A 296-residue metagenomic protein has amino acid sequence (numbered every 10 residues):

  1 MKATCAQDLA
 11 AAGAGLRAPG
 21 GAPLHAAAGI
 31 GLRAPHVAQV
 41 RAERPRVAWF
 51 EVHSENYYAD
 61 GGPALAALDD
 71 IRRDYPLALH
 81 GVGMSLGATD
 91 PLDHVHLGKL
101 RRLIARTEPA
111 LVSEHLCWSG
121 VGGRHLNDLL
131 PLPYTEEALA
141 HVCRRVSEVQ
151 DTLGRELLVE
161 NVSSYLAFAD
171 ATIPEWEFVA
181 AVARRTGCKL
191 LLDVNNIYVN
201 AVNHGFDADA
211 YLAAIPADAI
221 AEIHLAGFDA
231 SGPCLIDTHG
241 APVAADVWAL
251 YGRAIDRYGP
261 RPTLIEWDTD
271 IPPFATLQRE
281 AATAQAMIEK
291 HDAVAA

Functional and structural regions predicted by a protein language model:
M1-R102: N-terminal pre-domain/capping segments
R33-P35, H53-Y57, V82-S85, L116-C117 (+4 more regions): Active-site beta-loop-alpha junctions enriched in small/polar residues
V37-A38, S54-A66, S85-V95, Y165-T172 (+3 more regions): Acidic-and-aromatic substrate-binding clefts and catalytic sites of carbohydrate-active enzymes
Q39-P45, G62-L79, V95-A110, V149-T152 (+3 more regions): Acidic (Asp/Glu)-rich catalytic clusters
F50, V112, D193, I223 (+1 more regions): Conserved, mostly hydrophobic/aromatic
A59-G61, P76, P91, L129-T135 (+2 more regions): Gly/Pro-rich active-site loop or hairpin
D93-L190: Active-site acidic/histidine proton-transfer and metal-coordination neighborhood in alpha/beta enzyme cores
F274-A293: C-terminal helical cap(s) of enzyme catalytic domains, especially alpha/beta-barrels
